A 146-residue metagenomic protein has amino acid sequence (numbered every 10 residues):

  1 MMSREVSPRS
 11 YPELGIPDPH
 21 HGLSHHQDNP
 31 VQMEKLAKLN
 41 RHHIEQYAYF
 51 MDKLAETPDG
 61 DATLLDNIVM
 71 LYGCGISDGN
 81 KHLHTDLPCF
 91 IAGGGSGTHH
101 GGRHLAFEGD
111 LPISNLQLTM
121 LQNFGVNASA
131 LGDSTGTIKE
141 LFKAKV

Functional and structural regions predicted by a protein language model:
M1-V146: Ligand-binding pockets and gating/stacking loops
